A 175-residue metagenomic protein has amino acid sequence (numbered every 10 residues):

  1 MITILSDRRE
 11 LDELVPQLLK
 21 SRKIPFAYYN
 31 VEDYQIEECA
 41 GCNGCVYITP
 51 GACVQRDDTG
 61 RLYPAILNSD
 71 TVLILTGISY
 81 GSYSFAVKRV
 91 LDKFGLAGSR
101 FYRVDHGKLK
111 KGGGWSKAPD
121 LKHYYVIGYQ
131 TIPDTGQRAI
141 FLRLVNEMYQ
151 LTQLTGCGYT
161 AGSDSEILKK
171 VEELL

Functional and structural regions predicted by a protein language model:
M1-S99, Q150, T155-L175: N-terminal beta1-alpha1-beta2 submodule of the flavodoxin-like/Rossmannoid cofactor-binding fold
S99-T152: Short, glycine-/small-residue-rich phosphate/pyrophosphate-handling segment
